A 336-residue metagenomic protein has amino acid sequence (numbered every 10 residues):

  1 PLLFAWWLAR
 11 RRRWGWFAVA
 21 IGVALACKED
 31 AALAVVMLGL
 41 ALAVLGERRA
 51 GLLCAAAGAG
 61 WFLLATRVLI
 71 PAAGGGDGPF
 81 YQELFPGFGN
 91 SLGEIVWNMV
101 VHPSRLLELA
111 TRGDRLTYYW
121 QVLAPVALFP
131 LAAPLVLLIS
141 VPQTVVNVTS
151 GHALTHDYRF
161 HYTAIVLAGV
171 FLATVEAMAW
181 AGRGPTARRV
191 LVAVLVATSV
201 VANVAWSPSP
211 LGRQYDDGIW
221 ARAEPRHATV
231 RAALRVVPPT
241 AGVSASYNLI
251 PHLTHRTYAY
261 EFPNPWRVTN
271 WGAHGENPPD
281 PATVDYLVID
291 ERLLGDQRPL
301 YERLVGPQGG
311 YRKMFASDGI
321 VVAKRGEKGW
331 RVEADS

Functional and structural regions predicted by a protein language model:
L3-L8, G15-E29, A34-A43, A57-G60: Membrane-interface alpha helices of multi-pass inner-membrane proteins
A9-R10, V23-A31, A43-G46, L63-V68 (+2 more regions): Transmembrane helix irregularities
R10-F17, L42-A50, T174-V192: Membrane-interface junctions at the ends of membrane-embedded or membrane-associated helices
R48-S140, V175, T198-A202: Membrane-lumen/periplasm interface segments of specific transmembrane helices in polyprenyl phosphate-linked
A56-G60, A181-P208: Signature aromatic-anchored transmembrane alpha helix within multi-pass, membrane-resident enzymes that catalyze glycan
L138-R183: Hydrophobic/aromatic-rich transmembrane helices and adjacent perimembrane loops
S209-Q308: Extracytoplasmic
I289-S336: Aromatic/acidic, Gly/Pro-rich catalytic loop(s) in extracytoplasmic/lumenal soluble domains of multi-pass membrane
